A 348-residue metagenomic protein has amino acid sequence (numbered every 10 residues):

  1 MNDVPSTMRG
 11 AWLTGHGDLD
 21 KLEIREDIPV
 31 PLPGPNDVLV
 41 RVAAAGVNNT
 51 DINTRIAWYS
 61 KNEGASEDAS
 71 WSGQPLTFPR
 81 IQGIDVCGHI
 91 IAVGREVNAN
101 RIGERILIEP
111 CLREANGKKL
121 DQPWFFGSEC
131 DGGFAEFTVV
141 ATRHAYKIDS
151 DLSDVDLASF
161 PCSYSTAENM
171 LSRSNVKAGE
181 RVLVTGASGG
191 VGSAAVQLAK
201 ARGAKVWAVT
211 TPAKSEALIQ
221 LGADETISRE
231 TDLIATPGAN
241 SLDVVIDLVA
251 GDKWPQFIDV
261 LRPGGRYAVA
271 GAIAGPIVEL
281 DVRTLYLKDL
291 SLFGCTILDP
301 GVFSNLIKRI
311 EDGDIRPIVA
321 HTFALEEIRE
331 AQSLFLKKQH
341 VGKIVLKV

Functional and structural regions predicted by a protein language model:
N2-S6, T14, N169, P300-V348: C-terminal hydrophobic helical "lid"/dimerization subdomain of Rossmann-like NAD(P)H-dependent oxidoreductases
P29-G46, S60-L112: Glycine-rich beta-strand-centered segment in the early N-terminal region that forms part of a ligand/cofactor-binding
S72-L76, E109-G186: NAD(P)H dinucleotide-binding glycine-rich loop of Rossmann-like/cofactor-binding domains, especially the beta1-alpha1
Q122-P123, E129, D252-I318, V348: Glycine-rich phosphate-binding loop and adjacent beta-alpha segment of Rossmann(oid) nucleotide-cofactor-binding
T166, G190-V191, K253: Hydrophobic/small residue at the entry helix of a nucleotide-binding pocket
V184, K200-K253: Adenosine-nucleotide cofactor-binding segment
S188, V196: N-terminal Rossmann NAD(P)H-binding glycine-rich loop of SDR-like oxidoreductase domains
